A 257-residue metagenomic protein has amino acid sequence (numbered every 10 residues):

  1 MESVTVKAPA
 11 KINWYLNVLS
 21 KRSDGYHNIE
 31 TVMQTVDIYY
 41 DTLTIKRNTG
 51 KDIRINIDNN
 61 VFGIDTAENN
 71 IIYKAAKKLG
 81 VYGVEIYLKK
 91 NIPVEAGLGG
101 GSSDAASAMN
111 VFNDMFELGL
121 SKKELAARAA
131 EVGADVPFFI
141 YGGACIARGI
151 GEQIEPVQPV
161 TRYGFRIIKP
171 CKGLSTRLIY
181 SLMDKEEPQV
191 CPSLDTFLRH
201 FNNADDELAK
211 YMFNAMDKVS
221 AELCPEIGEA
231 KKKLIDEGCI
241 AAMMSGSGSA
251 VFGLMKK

Functional and structural regions predicted by a protein language model:
M1-A96, D114-K123, V160, K169-K172: ATP-binding N-lobe of GHMP and related small-molecule kinases
W14, L43, I72, G101 (+4 more regions): Residue-level signal for inorganic ion chemistry
L16, D41-I45, D135-F139, C145 (+1 more regions): Short beta-strand scaffold segments in enzyme catalytic cores
M33, A129, K233-L234: Hydrophobic C-terminal alpha-helix "anchor/cap" residues
T35-V36, A130-E131, P137-I140, V157-T161 (+1 more regions): Solvent-exposed alpha-helices and their adjacent loops that cap or buttress functional pockets in soluble metabolic
K89-F116, A134, I240-F252: Glycine/serine-rich anion-binding loops at beta->alpha junctions that coordinate negatively charged ligand groups
A105, M109-I146: Contiguous, small/hydrophobic- and glycine-enriched helical/loop subdomains that border and often "cap" functional
Y141, C145-A241, K256: Conserved, helical-rich catalytic subdomain that frames metal- and/or nucleotide-binding sites in enzyme alpha/beta
